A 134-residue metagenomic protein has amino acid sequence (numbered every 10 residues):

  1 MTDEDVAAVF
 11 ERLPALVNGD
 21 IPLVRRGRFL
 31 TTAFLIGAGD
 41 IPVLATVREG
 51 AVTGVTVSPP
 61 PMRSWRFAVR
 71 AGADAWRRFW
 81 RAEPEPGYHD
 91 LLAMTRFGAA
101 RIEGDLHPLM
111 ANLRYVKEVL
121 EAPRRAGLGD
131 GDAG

Functional and structural regions predicted by a protein language model:
M1-G134: Feature captures hydrophobic
